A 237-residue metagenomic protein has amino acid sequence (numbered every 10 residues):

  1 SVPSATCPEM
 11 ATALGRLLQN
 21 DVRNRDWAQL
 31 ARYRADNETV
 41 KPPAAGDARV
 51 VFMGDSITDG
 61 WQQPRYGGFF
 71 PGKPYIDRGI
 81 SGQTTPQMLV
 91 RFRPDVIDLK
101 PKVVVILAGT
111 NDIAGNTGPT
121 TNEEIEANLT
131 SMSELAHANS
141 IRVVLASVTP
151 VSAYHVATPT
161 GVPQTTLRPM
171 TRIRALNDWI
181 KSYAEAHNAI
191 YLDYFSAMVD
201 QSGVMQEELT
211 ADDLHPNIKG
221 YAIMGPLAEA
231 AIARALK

Functional and structural regions predicted by a protein language model:
S1-V51, T58-D59, Q63, G68 (+3 more regions): N-terminal secretory targeting modules
D26-A31, I80-T84, R168-P169: Short, flexible loop segments at the rims of nucleotide/cofactor-binding pockets, characterized by
V51-M53, I76: Conserved beta-strand elements of the Class I
M53-G54, A146: Short hydrophobic segments within beta-strands
G54-D55, I218: Pocket-edge structural micro-motifs
S56, G79: Catalytic nucleophile serine of serine hydrolases, specifically the conserved "nucleophile elbow" pentapeptide
G60, T84-T85: Short substrate-entry loop that stabilizes the transition state in hydrolases
G67-P74, Q83, L89-K237: Alpha-helical cap/lid subdomain in secreted, periplasmic, or secretory-pathway luminal O-acyl-processing enzymes
